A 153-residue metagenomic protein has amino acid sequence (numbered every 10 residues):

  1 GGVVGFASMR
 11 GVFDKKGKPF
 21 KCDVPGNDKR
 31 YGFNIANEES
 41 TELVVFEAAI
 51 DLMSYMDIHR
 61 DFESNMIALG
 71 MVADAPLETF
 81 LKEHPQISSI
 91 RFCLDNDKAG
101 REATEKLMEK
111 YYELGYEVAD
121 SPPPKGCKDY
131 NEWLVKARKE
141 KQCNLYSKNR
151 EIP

Functional and structural regions predicted by a protein language model:
G1-E83: Phosphate-handling DNA/RNA-contact segment within nucleic-acid enzymes
D57-P153: TOPRIM fold recognition
